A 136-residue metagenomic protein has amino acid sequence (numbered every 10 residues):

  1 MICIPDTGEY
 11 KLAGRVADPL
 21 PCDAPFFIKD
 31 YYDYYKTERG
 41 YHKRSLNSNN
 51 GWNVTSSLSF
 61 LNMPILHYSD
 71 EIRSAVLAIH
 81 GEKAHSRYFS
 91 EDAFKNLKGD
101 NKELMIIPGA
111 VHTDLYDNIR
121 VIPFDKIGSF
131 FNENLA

Functional and structural regions predicted by a protein language model:
M1-T37: Alpha/beta-hydrolase-fold enzymes
R39-L61: Hydrophobic, aromatic-rich cap/lid helix
S59-R73: The feature captures the conserved acid-bearing segment of alpha/beta-hydrolase catalytic domains
F60-P64, H80-E91: Conserved alpha/beta-hydrolase "acid-adjacent" motif
I72, A78-H80: Short beta-strand/loop motif that positions the catalytic acidic residue of the alpha/beta-hydrolase fold
R73, L97-G99: Short, well-ordered coil/turn elements that cap or connect secondary structure elements
H80, S90-F94, L104-I107, P123-F130: Polytopic alpha-helical membrane proteins, predominantly small-molecule transporters/carriers
P108-A136: Catalytic active-site module of serine/aspartate enzymes centered on a nucleophile-bearing elbow/loop
